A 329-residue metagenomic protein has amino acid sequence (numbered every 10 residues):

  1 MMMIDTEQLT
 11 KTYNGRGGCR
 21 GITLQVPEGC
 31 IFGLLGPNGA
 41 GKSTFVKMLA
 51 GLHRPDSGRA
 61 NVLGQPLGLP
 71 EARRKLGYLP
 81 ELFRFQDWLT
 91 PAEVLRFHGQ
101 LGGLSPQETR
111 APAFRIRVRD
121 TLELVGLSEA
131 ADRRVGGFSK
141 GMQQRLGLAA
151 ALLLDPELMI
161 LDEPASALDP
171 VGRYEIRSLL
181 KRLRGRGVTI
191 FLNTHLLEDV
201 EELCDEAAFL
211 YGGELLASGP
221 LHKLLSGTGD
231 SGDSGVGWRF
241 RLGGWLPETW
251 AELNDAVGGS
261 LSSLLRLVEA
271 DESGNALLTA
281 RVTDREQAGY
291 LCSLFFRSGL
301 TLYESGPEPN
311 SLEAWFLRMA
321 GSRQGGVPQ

Functional and structural regions predicted by a protein language model:
M1-T10, S322-Q329: ABC-family P-loop ATPase nucleotide-binding domain
I4, K11-Y211, A217: ABC transporter nucleotide-binding domains
E7-L9, A270, S305: Generic beta-strand hydrophobic packing signal
P66-L67, L215, G243-P247, V282-R285 (+1 more regions): Short, surface-exposed acidic/glycine-rich loop or hinge patches that mediate macromolecular interfaces
G126, Y174, S262-V268, T301-G306: A short linear hydrophobic-aromatic micro-motif
R177-T279: ABC transporter nucleotide-binding domain
T283-Q329: C-terminal coupling/interaction segments
